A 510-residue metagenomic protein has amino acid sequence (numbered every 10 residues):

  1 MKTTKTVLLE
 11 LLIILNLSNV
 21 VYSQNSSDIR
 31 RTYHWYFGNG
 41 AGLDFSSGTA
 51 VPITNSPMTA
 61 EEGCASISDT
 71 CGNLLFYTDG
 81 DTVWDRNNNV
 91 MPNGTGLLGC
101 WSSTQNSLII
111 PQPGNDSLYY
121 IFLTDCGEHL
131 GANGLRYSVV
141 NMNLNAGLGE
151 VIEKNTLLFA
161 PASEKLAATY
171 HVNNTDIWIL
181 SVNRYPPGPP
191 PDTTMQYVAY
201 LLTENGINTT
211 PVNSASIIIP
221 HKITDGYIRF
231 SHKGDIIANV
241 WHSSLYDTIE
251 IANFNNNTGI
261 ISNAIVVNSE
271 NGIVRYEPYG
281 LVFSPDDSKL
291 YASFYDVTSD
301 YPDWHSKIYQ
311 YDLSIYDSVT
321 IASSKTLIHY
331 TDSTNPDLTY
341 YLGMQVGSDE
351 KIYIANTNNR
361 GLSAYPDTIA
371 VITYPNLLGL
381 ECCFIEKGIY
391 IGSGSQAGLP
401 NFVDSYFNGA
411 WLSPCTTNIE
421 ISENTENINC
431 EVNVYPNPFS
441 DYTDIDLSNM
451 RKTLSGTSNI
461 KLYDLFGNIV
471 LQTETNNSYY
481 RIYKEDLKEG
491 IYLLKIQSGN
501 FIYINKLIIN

Functional and structural regions predicted by a protein language model:
M1-R30, I236, Y276-Y279, I419-I421 (+6 more regions): Bacterial Sec-dependent N-terminal signal peptides
L12, N55, R481: Generic anion/oxyanion-binding catalytic loop in active/binding sites
S18, A410, E423-T425: Disulfide-bonded cysteine motifs in exported proteins
Q24-F254, I260-I421: Beta-propeller fold recognition
I428-Y435, F439-N510: C-terminal outer-membrane/trafficking sorting elements
